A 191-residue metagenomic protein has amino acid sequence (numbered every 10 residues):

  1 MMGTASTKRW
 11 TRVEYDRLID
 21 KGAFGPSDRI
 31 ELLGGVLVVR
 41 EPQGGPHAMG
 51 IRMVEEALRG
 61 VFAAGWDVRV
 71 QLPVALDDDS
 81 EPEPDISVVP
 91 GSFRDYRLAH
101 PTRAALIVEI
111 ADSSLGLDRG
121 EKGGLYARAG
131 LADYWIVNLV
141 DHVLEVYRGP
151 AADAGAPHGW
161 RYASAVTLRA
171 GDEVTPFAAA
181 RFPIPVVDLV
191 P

Functional and structural regions predicted by a protein language model:
M1-P191: Gly/Pro/Ser/Thr-rich low-complexity, intrinsically disordered segments predominantly at protein N-termini
